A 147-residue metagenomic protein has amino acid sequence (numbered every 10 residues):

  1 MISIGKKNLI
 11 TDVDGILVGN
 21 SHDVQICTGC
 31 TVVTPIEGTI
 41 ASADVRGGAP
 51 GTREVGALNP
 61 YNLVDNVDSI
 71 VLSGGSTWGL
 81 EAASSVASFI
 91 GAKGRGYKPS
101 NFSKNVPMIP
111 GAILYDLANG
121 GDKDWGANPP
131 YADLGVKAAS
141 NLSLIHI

Functional and structural regions predicted by a protein language model:
M1-I145: Alpha/propeptide regions of enzymes that mature by internal proteolysis
